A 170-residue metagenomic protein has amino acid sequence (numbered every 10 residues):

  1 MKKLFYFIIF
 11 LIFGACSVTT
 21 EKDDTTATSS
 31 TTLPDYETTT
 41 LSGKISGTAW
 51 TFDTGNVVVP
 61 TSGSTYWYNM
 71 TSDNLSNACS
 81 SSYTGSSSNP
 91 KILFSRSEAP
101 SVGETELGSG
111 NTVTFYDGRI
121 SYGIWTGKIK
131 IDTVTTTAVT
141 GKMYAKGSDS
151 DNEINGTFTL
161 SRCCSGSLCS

Functional and structural regions predicted by a protein language model:
M1-S17: Sec-dependent bacterial lipoprotein signal peptides
F13-T40, L168-S170: Bacterial Sec-dependent N-terminal signal peptides
P34-G55, N111-G118: Tryptophan-anchored aromatic micro-motifs
V57-T135: Surface-exposed helix/loop patches within compact recognition domains
M70, D117-G118, G141-S148: Short beta-strand segments that buttress and anchor functional surface loops
D132-V139, G166: Edge/loop elements at the starts and ends of beta-strands within beta-rich repeat scaffolds
K142-S170: Edge beta-strand at a domain terminus
